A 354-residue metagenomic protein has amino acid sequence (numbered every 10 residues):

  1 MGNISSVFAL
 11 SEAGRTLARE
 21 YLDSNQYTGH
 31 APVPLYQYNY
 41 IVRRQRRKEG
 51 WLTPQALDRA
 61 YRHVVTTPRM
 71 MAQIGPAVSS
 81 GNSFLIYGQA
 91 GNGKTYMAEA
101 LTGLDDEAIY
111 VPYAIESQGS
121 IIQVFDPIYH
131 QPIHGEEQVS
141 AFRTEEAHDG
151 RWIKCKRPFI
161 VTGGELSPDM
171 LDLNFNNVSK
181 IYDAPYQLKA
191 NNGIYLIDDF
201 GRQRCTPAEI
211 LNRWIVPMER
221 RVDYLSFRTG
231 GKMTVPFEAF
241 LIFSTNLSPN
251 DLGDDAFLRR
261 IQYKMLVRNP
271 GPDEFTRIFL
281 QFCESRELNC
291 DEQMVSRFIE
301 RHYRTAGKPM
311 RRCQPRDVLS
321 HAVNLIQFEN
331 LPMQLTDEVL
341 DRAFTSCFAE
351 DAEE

Functional and structural regions predicted by a protein language model:
M1-E49: Interdomain "pre-motor" coupling segment immediately N-terminal to P-loop NTPase/helicase cores
G2, V65-R69, Q73, L85-Q89 (+5 more regions): Short acidic, glycine/proline-enriched loop segments that cap or flank alpha-helices
I41-M71, L288, T305-A306: Dynamic helix-loop-helix/coil hinge segments at AAA+ ATPase domain boundaries and subdomain interfaces
D58-F243: Conserved ASCE/P-loop NTPase catalytic core
R213, G253-N269: A short helix-turn-beta junction within AAA+ P-loop NTPase domains corresponding to the substrate/partner-engaging
N246: Conserved H-loop
F279-D341: Conserved AAA+ ATPase small/helical "lid" subdomain
L335-E354: C-terminal engagement/docking regions of AAA+ P-loop ATPases
